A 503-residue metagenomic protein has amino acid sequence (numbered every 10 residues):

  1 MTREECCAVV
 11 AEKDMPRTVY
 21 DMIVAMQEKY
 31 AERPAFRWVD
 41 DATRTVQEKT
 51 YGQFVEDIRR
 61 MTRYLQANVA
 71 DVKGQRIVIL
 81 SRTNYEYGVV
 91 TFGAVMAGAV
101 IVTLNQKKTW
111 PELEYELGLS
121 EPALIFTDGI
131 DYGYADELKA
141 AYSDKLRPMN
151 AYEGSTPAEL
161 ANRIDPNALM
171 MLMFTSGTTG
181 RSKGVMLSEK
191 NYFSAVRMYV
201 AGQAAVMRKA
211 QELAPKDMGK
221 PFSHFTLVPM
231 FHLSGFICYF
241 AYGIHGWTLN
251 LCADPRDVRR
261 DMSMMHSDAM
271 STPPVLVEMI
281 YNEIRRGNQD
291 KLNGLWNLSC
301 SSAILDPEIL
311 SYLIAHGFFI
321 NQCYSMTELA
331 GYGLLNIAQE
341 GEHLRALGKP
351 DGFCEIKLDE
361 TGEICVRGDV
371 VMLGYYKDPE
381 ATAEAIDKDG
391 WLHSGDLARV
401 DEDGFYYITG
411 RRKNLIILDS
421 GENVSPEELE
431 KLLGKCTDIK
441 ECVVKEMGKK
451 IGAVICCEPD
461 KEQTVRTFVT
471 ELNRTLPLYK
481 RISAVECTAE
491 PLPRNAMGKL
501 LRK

Functional and structural regions predicted by a protein language model:
M1-K49, Q53-N68, K73, G118 (+1 more regions): N-lobe entry segment of adenylate-forming
A31-P34, T156-F174, G180-R181, Q211-S223: Conserved pre-ATP/AMP-binding loop-to-beta segment of ANL
R44-K49, T62-K108, L227: Conserved AMP-binding/adenylate-forming
E48-G52, M170-M198: Conserved AMP-binding A3 loop
I125, G368, L373-G374, L397-K480: AMP-binding/adenylate-forming catalytic core of the ANL superfamily
V196-S223, L227-S271, V275-N288, G294: Conserved AMP-binding/adenylation subdomain of ANL enzymes
M262, D268-T272, I280-E342, E355 (+1 more regions): Gly/Ser/Thr-rich phosphate-binding loop
K349-G352, D359-A385, F405, E422-V424: Conserved ATP/PPi-binding loop(s) of AMP-dependent carboxylate-activating enzymes
